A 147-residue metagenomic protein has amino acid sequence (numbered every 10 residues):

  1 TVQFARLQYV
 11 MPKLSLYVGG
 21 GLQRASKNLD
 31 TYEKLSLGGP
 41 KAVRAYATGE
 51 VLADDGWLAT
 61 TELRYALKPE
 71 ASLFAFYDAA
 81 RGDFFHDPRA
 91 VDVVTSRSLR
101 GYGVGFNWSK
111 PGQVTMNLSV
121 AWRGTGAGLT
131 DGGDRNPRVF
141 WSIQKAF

Functional and structural regions predicted by a protein language model:
T1-F147: C-terminal transmembrane beta-barrel domains of outer membrane proteins
